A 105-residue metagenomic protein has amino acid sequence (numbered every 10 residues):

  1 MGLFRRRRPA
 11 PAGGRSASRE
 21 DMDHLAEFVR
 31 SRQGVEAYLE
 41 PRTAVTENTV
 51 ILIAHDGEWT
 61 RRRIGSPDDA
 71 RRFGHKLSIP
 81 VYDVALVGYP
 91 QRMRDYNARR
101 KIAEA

Functional and structural regions predicted by a protein language model:
M1-A105: Intrinsic disorder
